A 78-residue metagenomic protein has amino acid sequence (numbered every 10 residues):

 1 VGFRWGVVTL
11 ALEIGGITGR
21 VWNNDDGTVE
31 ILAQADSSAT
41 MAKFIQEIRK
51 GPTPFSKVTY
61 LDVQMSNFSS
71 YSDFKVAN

Functional and structural regions predicted by a protein language model:
V1-N78: Intrinsically disordered, low-complexity, mixed-charge
